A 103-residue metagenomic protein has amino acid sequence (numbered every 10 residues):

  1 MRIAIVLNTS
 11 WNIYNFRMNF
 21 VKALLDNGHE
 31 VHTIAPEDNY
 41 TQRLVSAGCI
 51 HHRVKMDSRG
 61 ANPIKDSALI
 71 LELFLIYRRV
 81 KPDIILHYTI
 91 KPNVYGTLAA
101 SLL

Functional and structural regions predicted by a protein language model:
M1: Nucleotide donor/acceptor-binding cores
A4-K65: N-terminal strand-loop element at the rim of the active site of nucleotide-sugar-dependent glycosyltransferases
N19, A68-L75, Y95: Alpha-helical elements of Rossmann-like donor-binding domains used by nucleotide-donor carbohydrate transfer enzymes
A35, L86-H87: Short beta-strand scaffold positions
Y77, K81-L86: Proline-aspartate-enriched helix->loop->beta-strand connector
H87-N93: Short His-centered aromatic/hydrophobic patch
